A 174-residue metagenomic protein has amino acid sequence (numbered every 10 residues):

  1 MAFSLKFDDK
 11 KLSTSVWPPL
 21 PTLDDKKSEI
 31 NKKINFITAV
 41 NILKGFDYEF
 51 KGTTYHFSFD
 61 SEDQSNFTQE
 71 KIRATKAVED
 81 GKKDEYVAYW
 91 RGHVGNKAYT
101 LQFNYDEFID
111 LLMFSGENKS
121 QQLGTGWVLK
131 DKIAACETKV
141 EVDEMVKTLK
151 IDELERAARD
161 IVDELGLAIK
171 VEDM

Functional and structural regions predicted by a protein language model:
A2-M174: A preference for well-ordered globular domain cores that mediate specific macromolecular interactions or catalysis
